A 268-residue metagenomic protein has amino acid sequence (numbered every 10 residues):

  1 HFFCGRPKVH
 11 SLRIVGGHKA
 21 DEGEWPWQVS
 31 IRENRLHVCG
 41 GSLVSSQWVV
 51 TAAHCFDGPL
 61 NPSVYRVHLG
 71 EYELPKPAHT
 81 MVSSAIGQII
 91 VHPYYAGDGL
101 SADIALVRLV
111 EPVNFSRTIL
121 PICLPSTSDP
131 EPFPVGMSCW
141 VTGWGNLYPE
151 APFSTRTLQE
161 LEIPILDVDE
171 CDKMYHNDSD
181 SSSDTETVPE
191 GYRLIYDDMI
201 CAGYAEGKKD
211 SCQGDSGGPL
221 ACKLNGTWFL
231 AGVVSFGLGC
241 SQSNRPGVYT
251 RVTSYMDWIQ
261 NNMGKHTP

Functional and structural regions predicted by a protein language model:
H1-V50, V64-E71, S181-P189, D198: Protease-domain processing segments flanking chymotrypsin-fold serine proteases, especially trypsin-like
P7-V9, V49-A53, D57-G97, L161 (+3 more regions): Conserved H-D interstitial segment of serine endopeptidase catalytic domains
H10-V15, Q28-N34, A151-P268: Extracellular trypsin-like serine protease catalytic domains
A20-E24, L43, P59-N61, T80-V82 (+5 more regions): Extracellular/periplasmic catalytic domains that process cell-envelope and extracellular macromolecules
V29, V49-T51, A105-L109, M137-G143 (+1 more regions): A structural motif
S46-A53, G136-L147, A221-G239: Active-site-proximal beta-strands of protease catalytic cores
V49-A53, S101-T127, T267: Conserved active-site neighborhood of the chymotrypsin/trypsin-like protease fold
I90-A96, P112-T155, E160-E162: Active-site substrate-binding loop(s) of clan PA
